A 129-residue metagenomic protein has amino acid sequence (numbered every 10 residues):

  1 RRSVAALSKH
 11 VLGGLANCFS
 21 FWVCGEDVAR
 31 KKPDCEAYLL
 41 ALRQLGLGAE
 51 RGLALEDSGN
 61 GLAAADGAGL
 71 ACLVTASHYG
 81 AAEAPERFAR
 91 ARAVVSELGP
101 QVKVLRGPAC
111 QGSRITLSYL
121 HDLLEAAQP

Functional and structural regions predicted by a protein language model:
R1-P129: Asp-based, Mg2+/Mn2+-dependent phosphohydrolase catalytic module
